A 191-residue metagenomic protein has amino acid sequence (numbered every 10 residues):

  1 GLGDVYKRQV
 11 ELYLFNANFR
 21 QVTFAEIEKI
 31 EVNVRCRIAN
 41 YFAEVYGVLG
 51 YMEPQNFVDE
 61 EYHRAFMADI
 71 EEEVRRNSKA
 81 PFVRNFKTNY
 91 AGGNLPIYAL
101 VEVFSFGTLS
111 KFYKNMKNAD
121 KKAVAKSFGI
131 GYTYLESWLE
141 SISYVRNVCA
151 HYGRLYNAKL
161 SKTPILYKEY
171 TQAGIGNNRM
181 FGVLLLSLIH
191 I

Functional and structural regions predicted by a protein language model:
L2-Y6, I191: Short, small-residue-biased leader/transition segments that mark boundaries at the very start of proteins
R8-Y13: Residues forming anionic-ligand binding surfaces in small-molecule and nucleic-acid pockets of primarily soluble enzymes
F15, Q21-K121: Long amphipathic alpha-helical segments that form oligomerization/scaffold cores
P81-N147, H151-Y170, F181-L185: Flexible secondary-structure boundary motifs
A173: Divalent-cation-assisted or electrostatically stabilized phosphate/pyrophosphate-binding catalytic cores
